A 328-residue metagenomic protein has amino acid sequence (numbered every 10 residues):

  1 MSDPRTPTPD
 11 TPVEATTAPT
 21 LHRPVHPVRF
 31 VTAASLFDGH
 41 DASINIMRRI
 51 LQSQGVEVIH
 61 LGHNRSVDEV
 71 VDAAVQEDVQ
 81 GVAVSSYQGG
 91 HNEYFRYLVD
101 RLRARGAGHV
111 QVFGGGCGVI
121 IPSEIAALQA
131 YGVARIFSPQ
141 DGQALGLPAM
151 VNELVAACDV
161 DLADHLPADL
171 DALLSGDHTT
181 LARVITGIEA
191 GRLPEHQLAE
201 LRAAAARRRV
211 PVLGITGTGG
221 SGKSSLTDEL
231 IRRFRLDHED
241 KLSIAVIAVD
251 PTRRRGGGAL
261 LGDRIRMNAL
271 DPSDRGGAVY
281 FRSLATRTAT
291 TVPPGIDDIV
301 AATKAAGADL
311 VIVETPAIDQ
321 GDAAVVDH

Functional and structural regions predicted by a protein language model:
M1-R5, D10-V28: Non-catalytic signal-transmission and effector/linker regions of two-component phosphorelay proteins
T16-T17, L147-P211: Extreme N-terminal, non-catalytic leader segments that precede Walker-type/kinase nucleotide-binding cores
P27, R105-G115, A306-V313, H328: Short beta-strand/loop segments at the ligand-binding rim of alpha/beta enzyme cores
A34, G217, A248: The Walker A (P-loop) glycine that initiates the GxxxxGKT/S ATP-binding motif of P-loop NTPases
F37, I44-Q54, V58-M150: Cofactor-cradling patches in redox/metallo enzymes
D38, T218-S221: ATP-binding Walker
E189-V210, S221, L226, L230-V325: Nucleotide-state-sensitive switch-loop elements of NTP-binding domains
L213-I215: Hydrophobic anchor at the beta1->P-loop junction of P-loop NTPases
